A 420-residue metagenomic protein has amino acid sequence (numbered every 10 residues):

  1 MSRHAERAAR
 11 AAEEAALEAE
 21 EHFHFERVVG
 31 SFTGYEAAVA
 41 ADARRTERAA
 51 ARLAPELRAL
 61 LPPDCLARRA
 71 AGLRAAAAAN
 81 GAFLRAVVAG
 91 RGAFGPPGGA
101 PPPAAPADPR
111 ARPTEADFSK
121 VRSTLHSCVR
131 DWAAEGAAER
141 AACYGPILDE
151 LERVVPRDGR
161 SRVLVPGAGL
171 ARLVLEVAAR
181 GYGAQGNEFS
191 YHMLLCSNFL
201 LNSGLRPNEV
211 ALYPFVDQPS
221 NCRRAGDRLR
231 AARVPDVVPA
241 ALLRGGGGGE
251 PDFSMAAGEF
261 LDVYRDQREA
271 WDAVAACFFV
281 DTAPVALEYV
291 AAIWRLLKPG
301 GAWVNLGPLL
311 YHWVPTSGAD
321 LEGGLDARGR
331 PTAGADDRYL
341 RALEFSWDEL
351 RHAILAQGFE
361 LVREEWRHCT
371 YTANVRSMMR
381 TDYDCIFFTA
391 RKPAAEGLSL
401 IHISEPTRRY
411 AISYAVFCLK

Functional and structural regions predicted by a protein language model:
M1-R157, S161, L170-A171, A179: N-terminal accessory segments
S203-R265: S-adenosyl-L-methionine
V238-A240, R341-G358: Short alpha-helix
A273-A286: A short SAM/SAH-binding and catalytic strip from SAM-dependent methyltransferases
E288-P299: A short glycine-rich, Lys/Arg-flanked "PGG" loop and its adjoining helix->strand segment in the class I
G300-L310: Conserved beta-strand signature within the Rossmann-like core of class I S-adenosyl-L-methionine
Q357, Y371-L400: Core SAM-dependent methyltransferase catalytic element
I401-K420: Single conserved hydrophobic/aromatic residue that forms the stacking wall/gate of nucleotide- or nucleobase-binding
